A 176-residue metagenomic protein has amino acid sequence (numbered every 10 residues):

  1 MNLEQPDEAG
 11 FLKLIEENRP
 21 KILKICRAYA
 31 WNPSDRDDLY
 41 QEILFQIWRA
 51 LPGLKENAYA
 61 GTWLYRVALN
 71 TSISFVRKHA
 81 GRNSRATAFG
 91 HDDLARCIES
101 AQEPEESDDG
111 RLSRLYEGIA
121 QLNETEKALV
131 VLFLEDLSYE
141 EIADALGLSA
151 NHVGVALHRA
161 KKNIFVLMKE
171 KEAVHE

Functional and structural regions predicted by a protein language model:
M1-K24, A28, S34-D37, W48: A short, charge-rich alpha-helical start-of-domain segment used by transcription regulators
L3, A120, E124-T125, E135-H152 (+1 more regions): Helix-turn-helix DNA-binding module
E4-Q5, W31-N32, L44-A60, K78-A80: Sigma70-family region 2
D38-F45, A58-N70: Structural recognition of an alpha-helix C-terminal capping motif at a helix-to-coil junction
K55, R66-T87, S100, D108: Arg/Lys-rich amphipathic alpha helix in sigma70-family domain 2
L69, L146-K171: DNA-recognition helix of helix-turn-helix
D93-A120: Acidic, proline/glycine-rich intrinsically disordered inter-domain spacer in sigma factors
L129-V130: A short pre-motif secondary-structure segment
